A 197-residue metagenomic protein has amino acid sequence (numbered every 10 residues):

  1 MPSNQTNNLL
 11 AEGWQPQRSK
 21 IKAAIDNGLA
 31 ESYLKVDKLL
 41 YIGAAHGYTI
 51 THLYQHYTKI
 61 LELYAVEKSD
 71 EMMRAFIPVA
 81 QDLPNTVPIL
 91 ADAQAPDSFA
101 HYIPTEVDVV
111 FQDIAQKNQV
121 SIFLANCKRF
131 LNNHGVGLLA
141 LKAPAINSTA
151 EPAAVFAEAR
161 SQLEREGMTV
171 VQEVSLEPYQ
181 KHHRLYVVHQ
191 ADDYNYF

Functional and structural regions predicted by a protein language model:
M1-V36, T86: Class I SAM-dependent transferase core
S3, M73-A75, L124-D192: C-terminal substrate-binding/active-site "lid" region of AdoMet-derived donor-dependent transferases
L34-A45: Conserved class I S-adenosyl-L-methionine
K38, E62, H134-L138: Short glycine-centered segments of the SAM/dcSAM-binding site in methyltransferase folds
H46-K59: Conserved SAM-binding loop of SAM-dependent methyltransferases across substrates and taxa, primarily the Class I
Y57-T58, A80, F130-G135: A generic alpha-to-beta junction signature in SAM-dependent methyltransferases
I60-V66: Short beta-strand element of Class I
V66-F111, A115-Q119: S-adenosyl-L-methionine
